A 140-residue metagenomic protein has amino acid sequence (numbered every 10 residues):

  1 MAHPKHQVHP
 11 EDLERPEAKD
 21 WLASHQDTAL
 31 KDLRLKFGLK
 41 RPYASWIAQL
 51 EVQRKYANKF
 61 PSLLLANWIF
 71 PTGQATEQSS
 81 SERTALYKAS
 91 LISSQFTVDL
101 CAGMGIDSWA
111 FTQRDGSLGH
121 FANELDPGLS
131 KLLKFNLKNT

Functional and structural regions predicted by a protein language model:
M1-T140: SAM-dependent transferase fold signal centered on methyltransferase-like domains, encompassing both Class I
